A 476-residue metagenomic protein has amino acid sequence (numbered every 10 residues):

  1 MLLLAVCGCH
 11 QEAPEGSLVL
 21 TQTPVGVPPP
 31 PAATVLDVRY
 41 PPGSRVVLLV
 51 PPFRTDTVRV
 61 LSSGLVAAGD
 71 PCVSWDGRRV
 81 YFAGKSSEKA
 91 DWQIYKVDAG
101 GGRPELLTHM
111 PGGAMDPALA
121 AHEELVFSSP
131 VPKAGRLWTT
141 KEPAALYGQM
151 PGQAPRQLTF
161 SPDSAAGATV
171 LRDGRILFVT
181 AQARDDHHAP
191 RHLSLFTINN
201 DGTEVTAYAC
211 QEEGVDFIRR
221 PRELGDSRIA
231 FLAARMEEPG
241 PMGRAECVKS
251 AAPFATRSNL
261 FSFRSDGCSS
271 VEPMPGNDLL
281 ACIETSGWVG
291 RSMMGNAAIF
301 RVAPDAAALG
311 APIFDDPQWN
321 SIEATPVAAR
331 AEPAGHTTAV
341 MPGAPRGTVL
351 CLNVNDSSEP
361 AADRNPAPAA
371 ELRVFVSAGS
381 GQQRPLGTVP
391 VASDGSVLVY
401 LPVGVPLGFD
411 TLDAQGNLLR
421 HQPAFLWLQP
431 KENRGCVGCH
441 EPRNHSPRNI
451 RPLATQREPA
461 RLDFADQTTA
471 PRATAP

Functional and structural regions predicted by a protein language model:
M1-C7: Sec-dependent bacterial lipoprotein signal peptides
L4, D98, R472-T474: Residue-level detector of intrinsically disordered, flexible termini and proteolytic processing junctions
C9-D394, Y400-P406, N417-G438, R443-T455 (+1 more regions): Sequence signature of WD/YWTD-type beta-propeller architectures
F464-A475: Short Fe-S-cluster ligation motifs
